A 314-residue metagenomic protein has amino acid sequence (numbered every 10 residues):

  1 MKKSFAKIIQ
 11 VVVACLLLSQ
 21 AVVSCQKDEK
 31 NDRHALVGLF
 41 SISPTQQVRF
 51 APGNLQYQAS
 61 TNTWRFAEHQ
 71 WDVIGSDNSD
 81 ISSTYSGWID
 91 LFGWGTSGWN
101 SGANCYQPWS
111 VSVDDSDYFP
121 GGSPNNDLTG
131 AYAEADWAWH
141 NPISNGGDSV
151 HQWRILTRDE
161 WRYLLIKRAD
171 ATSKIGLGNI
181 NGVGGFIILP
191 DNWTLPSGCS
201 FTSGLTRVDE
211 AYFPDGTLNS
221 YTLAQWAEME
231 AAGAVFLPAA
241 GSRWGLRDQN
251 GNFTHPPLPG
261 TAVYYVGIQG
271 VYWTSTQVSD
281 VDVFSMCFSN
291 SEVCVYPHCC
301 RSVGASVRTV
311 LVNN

Functional and structural regions predicted by a protein language model:
M1-R33: Bacterial Sec-dependent N-terminal signal peptides
N31-N314: Conserved positions within compact, well-structured domain cores
